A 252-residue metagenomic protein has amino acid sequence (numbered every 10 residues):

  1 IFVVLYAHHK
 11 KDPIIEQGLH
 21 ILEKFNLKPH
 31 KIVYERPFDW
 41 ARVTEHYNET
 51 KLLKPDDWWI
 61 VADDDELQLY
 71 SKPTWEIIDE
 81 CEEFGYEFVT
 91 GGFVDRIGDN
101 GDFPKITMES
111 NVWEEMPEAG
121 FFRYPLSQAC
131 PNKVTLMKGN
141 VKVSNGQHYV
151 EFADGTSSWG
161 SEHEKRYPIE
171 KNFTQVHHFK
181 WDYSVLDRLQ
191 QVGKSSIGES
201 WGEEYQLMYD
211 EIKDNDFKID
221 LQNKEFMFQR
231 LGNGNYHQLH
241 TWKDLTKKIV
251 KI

Functional and structural regions predicted by a protein language model:
I1-L5: Hydrophobic targeting segments
Y6-A62, L69-Y70: Active-site-proximal specificity loops/subdomain of glycosyltransferases
R42-H46, Y70-I252: Catalytic-site signature of metal-activated, phosphate-bearing donor transferases, centered on the GT-A/GT-A-like
D64-D65, D95: Short, glycine/charge-rich beta-strand/loop segments that flank catalytic centers and engage negatively charged groups
